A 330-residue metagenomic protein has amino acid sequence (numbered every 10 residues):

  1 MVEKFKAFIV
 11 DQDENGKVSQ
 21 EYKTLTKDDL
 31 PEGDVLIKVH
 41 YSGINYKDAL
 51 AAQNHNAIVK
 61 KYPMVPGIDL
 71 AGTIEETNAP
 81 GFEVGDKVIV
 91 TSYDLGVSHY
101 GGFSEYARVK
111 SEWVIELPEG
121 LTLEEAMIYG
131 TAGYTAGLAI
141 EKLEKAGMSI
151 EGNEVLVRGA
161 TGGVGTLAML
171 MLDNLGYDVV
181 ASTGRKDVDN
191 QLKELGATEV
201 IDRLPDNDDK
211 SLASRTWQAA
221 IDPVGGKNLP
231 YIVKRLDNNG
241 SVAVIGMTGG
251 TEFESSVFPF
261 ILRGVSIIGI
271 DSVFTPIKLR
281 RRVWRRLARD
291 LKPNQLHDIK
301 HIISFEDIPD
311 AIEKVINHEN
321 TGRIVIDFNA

Functional and structural regions predicted by a protein language model:
E3, K278-A330: C-terminal hydrophobic helical "lid"/dimerization subdomain of Rossmann-like NAD(P)H-dependent oxidoreductases
D28-G43, H55-L95: Glycine-rich beta-strand-centered segment in the early N-terminal region that forms part of a ligand/cofactor-binding
D86-K87, Y106, E154, N174 (+1 more regions): Residue-level marker of beta-strand positions
T91-L156: NAD(P)H dinucleotide-binding glycine-rich loop of Rossmann-like/cofactor-binding domains, especially the beta1-alpha1
G133-Y134, G159-T166, G225: Glycine-rich NAD(P) Rossmann-fold beta1-alpha1 loop
D173-N228, R285: Adenosine-nucleotide cofactor-binding segment
K227-P293, F328-A330: Glycine-rich phosphate-binding loop and adjacent beta-alpha segment of Rossmann(oid) nucleotide-cofactor-binding
